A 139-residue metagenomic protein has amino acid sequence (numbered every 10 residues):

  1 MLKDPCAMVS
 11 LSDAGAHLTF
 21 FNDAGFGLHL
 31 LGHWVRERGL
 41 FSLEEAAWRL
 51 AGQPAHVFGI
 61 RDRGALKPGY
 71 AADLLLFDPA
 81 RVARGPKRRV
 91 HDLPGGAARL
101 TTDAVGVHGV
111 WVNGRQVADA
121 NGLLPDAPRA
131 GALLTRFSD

Functional and structural regions predicted by a protein language model:
M1-D139: Active-site microenvironment of metallo-dependent hydrolases
